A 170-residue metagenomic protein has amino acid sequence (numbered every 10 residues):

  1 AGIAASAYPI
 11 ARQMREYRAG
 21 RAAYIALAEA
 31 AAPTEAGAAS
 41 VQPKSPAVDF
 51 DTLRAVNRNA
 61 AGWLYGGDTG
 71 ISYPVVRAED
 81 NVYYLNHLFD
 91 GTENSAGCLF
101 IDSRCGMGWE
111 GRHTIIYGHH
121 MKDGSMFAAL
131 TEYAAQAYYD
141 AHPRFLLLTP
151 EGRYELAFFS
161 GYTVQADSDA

Functional and structural regions predicted by a protein language model:
G2-A170: Solvent-exposed, non-transmembrane regions of membrane-associated and secreted proteins
